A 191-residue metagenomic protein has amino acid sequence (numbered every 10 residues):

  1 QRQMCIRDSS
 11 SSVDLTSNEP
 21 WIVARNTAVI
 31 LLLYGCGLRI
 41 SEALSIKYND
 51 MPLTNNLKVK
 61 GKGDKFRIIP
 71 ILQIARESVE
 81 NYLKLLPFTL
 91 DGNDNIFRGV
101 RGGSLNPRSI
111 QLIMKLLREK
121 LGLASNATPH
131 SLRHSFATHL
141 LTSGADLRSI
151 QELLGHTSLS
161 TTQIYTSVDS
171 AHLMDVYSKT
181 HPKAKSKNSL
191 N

Functional and structural regions predicted by a protein language model:
Q3, R7-N191: Conserved catalytic core of the tyrosine transesterase superfamily
